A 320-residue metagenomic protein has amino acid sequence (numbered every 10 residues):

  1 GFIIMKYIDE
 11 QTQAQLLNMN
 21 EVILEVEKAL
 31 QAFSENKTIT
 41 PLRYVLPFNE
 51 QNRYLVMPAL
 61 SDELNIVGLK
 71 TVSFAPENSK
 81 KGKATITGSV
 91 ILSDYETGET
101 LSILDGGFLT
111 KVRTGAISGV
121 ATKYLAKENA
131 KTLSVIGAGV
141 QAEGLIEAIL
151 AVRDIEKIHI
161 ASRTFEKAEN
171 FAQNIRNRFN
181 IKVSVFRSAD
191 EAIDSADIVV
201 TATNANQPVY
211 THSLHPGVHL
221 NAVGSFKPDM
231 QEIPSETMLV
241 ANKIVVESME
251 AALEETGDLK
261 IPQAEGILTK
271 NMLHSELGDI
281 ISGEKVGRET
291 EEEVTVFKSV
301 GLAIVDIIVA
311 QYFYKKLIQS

Functional and structural regions predicted by a protein language model:
I4-K111, G119, N129, S275 (+2 more regions): N-terminal ligand-binding/catalytic initiation module
Q11, D229-S320: Adenosine-phosphate binding glycine-rich loop
A126-T132, D154, H215-P216: Short helix-loop-beta connector
L133-S134, T295: Conserved beta-strand elements of the Class I
A138-G139: Glycine-rich Rossmann-fold phosphate-binding loop(s) that bind the pyrophosphate of adenine dinucleotide cofactors
A142-E143: N-terminal Rossmann-fold NAD(P) dinucleotide-binding loop
V152-R178: NAD(P)-binding Rossmann-fold cofactor-contacting core
I181-P262, I267: Rossmann-like adenosine-cofactor binding region
